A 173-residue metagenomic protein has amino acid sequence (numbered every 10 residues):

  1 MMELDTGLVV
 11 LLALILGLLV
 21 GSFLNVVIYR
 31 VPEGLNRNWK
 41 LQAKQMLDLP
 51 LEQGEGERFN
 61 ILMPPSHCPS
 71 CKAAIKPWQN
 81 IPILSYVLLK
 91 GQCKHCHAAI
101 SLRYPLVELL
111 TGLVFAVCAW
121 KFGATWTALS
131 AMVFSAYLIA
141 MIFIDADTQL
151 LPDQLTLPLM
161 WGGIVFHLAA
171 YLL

Functional and structural regions predicted by a protein language model:
M1-L173: A membrane-topology feature that recognizes alpha-helical transmembrane segments and their immediate juxtamembrane
